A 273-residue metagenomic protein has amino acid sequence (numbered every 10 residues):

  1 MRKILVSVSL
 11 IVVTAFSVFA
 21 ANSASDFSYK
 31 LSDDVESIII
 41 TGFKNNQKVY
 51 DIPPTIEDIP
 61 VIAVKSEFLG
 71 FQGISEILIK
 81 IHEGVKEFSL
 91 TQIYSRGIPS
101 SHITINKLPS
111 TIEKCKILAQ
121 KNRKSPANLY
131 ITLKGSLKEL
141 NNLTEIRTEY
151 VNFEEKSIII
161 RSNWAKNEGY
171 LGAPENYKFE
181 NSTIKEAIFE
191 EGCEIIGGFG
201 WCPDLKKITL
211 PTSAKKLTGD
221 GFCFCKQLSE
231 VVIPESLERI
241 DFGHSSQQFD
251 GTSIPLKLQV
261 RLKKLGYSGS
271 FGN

Functional and structural regions predicted by a protein language model:
M1-I4: Positively charged n-region of N-terminal signal peptides that target proteins for export
S7-S17: Bacterial N-terminal signal peptides
V18-D26: Boundary at the C-terminal end of the N-terminal hydrophobic targeting segment
D26-V35, N45-I62, G73-E87, R96-E113 (+5 more regions): Structural signature of tandem-repeat unit edges
A63-L69: Extracellular beta-strand-rich solenoid/capping regions of secreted or surface-exposed proteins that bind or remodel
